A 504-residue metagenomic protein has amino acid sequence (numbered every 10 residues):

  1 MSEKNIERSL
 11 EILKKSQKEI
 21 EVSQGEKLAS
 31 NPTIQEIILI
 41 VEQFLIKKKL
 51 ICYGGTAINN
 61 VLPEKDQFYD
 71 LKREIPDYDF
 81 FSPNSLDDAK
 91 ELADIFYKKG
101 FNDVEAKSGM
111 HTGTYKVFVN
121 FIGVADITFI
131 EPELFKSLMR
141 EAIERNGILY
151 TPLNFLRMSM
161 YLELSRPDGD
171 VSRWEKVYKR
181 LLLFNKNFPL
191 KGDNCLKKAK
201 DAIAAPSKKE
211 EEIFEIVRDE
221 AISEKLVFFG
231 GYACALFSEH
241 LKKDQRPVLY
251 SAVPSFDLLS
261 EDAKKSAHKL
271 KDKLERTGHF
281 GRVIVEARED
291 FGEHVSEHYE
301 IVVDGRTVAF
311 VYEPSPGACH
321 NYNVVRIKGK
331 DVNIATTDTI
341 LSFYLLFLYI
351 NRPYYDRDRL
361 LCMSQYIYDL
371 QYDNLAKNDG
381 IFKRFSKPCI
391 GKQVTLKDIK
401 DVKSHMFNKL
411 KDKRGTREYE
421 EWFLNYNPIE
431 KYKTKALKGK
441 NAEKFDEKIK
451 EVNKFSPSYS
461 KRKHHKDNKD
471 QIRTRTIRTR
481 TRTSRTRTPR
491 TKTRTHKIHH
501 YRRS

Functional and structural regions predicted by a protein language model:
M1-E36, E144-E212, S460-K469, S504: N-terminal regions immediately upstream of nucleotidyltransferase
S2-E7, V22-S23, K191-K200, E211 (+1 more regions): C-terminal, non-catalytic extensions of nucleic-acid polymerases
I34-L86, E212-K264: Active-site nucleotide-donor binding segment shared across nucleotidyl transfer reactions
L86-A93, K264-K271: Short, conserved charged micro-motifs
I95-K136, D272-C319: Conserved catalytic core of two-metal-ion nucleotidyltransferases
E141-R166, R326-Y349: Phosphate-handling catalytic interfaces
G329, Y344-L345, Y349, R357-D358 (+2 more regions): Activity-critical C-terminal alpha-helical subdomain
S460-S504: Arg/Lys-rich, intrinsically disordered low-complexity tails that mediate electrostatic binding and condensation
